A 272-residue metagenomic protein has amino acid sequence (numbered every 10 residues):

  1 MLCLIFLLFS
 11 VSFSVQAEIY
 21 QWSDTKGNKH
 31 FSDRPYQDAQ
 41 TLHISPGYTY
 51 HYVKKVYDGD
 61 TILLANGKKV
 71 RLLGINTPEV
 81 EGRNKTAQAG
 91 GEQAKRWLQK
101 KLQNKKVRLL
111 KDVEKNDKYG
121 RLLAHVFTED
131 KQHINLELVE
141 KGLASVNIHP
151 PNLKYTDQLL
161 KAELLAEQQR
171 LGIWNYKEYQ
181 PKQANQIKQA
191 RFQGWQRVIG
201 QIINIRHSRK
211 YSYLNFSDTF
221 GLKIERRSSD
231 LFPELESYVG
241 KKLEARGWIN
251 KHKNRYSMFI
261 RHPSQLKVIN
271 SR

Functional and structural regions predicted by a protein language model:
C3-I5, V15: Cleavable N-terminal signal peptides
S10-S14: N-terminal signal peptide c-region/cleavage motif recognized by signal peptidases
V15-R272: Small beta-barrel nucleic-acid-binding modules, primarily SNase/OB-fold domains and secondarily Tudor-like barrels
